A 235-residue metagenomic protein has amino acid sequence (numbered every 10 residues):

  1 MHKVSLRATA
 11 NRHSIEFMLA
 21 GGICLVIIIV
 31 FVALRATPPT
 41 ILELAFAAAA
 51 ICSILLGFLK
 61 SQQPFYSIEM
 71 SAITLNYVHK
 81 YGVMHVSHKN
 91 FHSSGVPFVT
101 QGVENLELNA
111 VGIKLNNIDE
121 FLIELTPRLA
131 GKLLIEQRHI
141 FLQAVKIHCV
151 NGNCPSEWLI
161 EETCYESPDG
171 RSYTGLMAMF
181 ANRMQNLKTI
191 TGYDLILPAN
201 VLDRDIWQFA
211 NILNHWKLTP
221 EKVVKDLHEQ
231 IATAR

Functional and structural regions predicted by a protein language model:
M1-A36, K114-N116: N-terminal membrane-targeting/pre-transmembrane regions
G21-V26, A47-I54: Hydrophobic alpha-helical transmembrane segments of multipass integral membrane proteins
I28, G102-E104, E124-T126, H228-R235: A composition-biased, non-transmembrane "mature-region" signal
T37-A49: Hydrophobic alpha-helical transmembrane segments
I54-V99: Conserved beta-hairpin
V96-N109: Short acidic, Gly/Pro-enriched loop/turn segments at secondary-structure junctions
N109-P198: A membrane-cytosol interface segment of integral membrane proteins
N186-R235: Extracytoplasmic/periplasmic C-terminal soluble domains
